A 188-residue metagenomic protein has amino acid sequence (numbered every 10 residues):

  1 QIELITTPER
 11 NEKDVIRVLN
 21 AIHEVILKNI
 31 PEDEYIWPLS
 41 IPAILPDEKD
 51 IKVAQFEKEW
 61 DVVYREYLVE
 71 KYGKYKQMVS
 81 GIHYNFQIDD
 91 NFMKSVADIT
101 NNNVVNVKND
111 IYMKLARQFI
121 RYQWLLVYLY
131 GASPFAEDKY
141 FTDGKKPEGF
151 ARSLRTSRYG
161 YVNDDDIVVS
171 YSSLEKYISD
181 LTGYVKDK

Functional and structural regions predicted by a protein language model:
Q1-V69, K76-S80, D110, K114: Terminal catalytic/cofactor-binding subdomain
E59-D61, R65-E70, Q87-K188: Loop-rich catalytic cores of soluble enzymes, especially ATP-dependent carboxylate-amine ligases and other
